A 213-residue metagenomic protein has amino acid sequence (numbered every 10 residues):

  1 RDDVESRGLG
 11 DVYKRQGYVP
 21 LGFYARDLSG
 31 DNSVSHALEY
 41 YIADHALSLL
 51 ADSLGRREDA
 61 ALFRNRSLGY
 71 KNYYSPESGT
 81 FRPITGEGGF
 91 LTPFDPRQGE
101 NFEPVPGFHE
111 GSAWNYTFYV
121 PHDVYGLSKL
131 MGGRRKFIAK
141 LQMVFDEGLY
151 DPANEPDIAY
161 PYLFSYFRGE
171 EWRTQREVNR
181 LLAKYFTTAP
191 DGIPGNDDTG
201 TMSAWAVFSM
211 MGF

Functional and structural regions predicted by a protein language model:
D2-Y13: Single conserved hydrophobic/aromatic residue that forms the stacking wall/gate of nucleotide- or nucleobase-binding
V12, Q98-G99, R168-E170: Intrinsically disordered, low-complexity coil segments
R15-N32, R97-E110, Y185-T188: Acidic/His metal-coordination segments adjacent to aromatic residues that form catalytic metal sites in metalloenzymes
E39-Y40: Helix-boundary capping/turn motifs
S48, D52-I158, S165, N179: Catalytic cores of carbohydrate-active enzymes
L130-R134, G148-P152, P161-F213: Non-catalytic C-terminal accessory modules of carbohydrate-active enzymes
